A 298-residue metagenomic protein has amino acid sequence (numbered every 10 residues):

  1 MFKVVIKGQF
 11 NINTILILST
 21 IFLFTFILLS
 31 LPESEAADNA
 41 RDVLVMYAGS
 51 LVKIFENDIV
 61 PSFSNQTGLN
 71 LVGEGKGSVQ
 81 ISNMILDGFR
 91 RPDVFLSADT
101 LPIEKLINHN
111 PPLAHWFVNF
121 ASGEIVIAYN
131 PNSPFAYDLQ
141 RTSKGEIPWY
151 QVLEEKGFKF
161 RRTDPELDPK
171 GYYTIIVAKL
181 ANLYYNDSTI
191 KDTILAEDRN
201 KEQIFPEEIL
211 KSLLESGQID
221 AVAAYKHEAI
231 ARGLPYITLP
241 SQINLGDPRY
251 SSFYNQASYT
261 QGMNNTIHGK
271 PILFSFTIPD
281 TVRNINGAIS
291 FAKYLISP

Functional and structural regions predicted by a protein language model:
M1-A37: Secretory targeting signatures
G8, T20-F24, P61, D93 (+3 more regions): Short non-domain terminal segments
L28-L31, A36-T67, E74-V79, L86 (+4 more regions): Exported/periplasmic ABC-transporter solute-binding proteins
L69-N70, P92, L113, Y185: Secondary-structure boundary/capping positions in well-ordered alpha/beta enzyme cores
P92-L96, L101-N119: Short beta-strand-centered segments that line the small-molecule binding cleft or hinge of alpha/beta clamshell
